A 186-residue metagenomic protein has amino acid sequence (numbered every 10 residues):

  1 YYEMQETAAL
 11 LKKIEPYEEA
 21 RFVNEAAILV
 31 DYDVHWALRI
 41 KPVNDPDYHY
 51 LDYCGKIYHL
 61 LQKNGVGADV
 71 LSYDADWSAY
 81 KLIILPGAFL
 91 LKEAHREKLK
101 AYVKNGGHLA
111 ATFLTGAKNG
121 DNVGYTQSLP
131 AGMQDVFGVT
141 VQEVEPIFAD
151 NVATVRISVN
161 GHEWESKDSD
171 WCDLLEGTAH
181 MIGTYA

Functional and structural regions predicted by a protein language model:
Y1-A186: Carbohydrate-binding surfaces of carbohydrate-active enzymes
